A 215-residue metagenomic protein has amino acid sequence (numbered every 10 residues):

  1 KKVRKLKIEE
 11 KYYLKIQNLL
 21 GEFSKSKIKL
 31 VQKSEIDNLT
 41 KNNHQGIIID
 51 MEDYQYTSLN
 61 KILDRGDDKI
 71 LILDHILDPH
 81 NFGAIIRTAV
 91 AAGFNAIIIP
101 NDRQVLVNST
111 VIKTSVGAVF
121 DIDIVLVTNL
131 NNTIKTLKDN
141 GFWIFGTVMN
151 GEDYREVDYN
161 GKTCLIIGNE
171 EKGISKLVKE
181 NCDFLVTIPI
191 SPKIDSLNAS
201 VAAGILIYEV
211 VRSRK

Functional and structural regions predicted by a protein language model:
K1-K61: N-terminal positively charged helical leader segments and presequences
K2, I8-K11, K25, R65-E152: RNA substrate-binding interface of SAM-dependent RNA methyltransferases
R4, A91, K113-A118, E180-K215: Structured adenosyl-cofactor binding patch, chiefly the S-adenosyl-L-methionine
K15, Q104-T110, K172-V178: Short, glycine/polar-rich helix-capping loops at beta-to-alpha or helix-loop-helix junctions that flank or form
G46-I48, K113-A118, K162-L165: Short, hinge-like loop/turn segments at secondary-structure boundaries
I85, I174-V178, L206: Conserved sugar-transfer catalytic core signal across GT-A, GT-B, and GT-C glycosyltransferases
F145-N198: Active-site/ligand-binding-proximal alpha/beta "capping" segment
